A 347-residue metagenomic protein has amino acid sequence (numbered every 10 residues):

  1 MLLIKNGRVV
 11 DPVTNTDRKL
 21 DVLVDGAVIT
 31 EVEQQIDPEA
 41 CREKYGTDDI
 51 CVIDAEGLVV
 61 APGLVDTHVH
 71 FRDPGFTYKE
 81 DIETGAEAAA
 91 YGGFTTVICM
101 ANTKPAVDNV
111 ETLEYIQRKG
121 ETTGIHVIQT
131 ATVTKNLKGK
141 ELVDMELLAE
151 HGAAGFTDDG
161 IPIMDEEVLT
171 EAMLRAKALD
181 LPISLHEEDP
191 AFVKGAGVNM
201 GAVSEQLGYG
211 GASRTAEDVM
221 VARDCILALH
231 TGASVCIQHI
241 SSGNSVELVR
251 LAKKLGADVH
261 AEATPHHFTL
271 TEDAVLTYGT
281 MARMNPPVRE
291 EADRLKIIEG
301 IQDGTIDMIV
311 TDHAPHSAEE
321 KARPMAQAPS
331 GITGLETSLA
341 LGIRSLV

Functional and structural regions predicted by a protein language model:
M1-G46: N-terminal metal-binding scaffold of metallo-dependent hydrolase/deaminase domains
G7, V22, A27, G57 (+10 more regions): Divalent metal-coordination and catalytic microenvironments
Y45-T47, A55-G120: Metal-associated gating/positioning segment near the N- to mid-region
L64-V65, T96, G124-T130, A154-G155 (+4 more regions): Structural preference for beta-strand elements that scaffold enzyme active sites
N102-Y115, K119-T231, N244-L248, F268-A274: Histidine/acidic-residue-rich, glycine-tolerant segments that coordinate divalent metal ions
Q206-S234, M281, Q302, M308-I309 (+1 more regions): His/Asp/Glu-enriched, well-ordered alpha-helical/loop segment that forms or immediately abuts the divalent-metal
A233-S234, V275-L276, M281-I306: A conserved active-site cap/scaffold subdomain adjacent to cofactor or substrate pockets
